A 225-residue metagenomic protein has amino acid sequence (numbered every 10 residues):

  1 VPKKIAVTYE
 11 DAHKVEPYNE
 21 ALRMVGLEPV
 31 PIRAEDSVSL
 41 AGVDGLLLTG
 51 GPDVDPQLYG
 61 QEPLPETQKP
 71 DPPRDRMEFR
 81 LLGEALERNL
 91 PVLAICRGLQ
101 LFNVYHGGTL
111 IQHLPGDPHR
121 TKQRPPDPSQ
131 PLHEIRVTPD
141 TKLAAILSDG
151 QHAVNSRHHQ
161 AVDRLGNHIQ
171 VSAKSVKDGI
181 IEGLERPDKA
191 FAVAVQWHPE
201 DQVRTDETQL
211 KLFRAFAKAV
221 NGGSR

Functional and structural regions predicted by a protein language model:
V1-L93, N103-Y105, I111, P115-L147 (+4 more regions): N-terminal beta1-alpha1 cap of cysteine-dependent amidohydrolase-like domains
C96: Conserved G/P- and acidic residue-centered "switch" motifs that form tight phosphate/ATP-binding loops in soluble
L99: The feature captures the ABC ATPase H-loop/switch
K189-V193: Catalytic histidine neighborhood in serine/cysteine hydrolases with alpha/beta-hydrolase-type architecture
Q196: Generic enzyme active-site microenvironment
